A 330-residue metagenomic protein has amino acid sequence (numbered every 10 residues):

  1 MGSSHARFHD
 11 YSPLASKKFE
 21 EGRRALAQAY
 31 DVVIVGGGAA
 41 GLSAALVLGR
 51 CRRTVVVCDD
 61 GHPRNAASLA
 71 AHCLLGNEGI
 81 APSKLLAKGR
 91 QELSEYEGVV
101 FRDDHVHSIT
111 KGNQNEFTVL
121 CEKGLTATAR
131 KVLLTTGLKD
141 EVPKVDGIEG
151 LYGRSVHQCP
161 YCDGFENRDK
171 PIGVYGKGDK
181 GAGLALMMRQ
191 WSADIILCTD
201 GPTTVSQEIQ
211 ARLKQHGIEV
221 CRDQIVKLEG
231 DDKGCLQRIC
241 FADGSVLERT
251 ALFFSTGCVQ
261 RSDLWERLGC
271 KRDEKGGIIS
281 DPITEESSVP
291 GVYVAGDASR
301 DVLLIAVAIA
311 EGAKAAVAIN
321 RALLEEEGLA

Functional and structural regions predicted by a protein language model:
M1-D31, L228-D232, E248-T250, S255-T256 (+1 more regions): Rossmann-like nucleotide/phosphate-binding core characteristic of flavoprotein oxidoreductases
H5-V33, F101-K170, A251, I278-I283: FAD-binding core/adjacent interface of flavoenzyme oxidoreductases
E20, G150-E166, G257-V302, R321: FAD-site-proximal beta/loop scaffold in flavoenzymes
Y30-A87, P171, D179-T203: Beta1-alpha1 glycine-rich phosphate/pyrophosphate-binding loop at the start of Rossmann-like nucleotide-binding domains
A45-L46, A182-L184, A295-A330: A conserved FAD-binding loop/helix module that cradles the flavin
A87-C121, T126-A129, S192-P282, L324-A330: A Rossmann-like FAD-binding core segment of flavoenzymes
R154-Y161, P171-L184, Q207: Active-site glycine-rich loop that binds ribose-phosphate moieties when present
